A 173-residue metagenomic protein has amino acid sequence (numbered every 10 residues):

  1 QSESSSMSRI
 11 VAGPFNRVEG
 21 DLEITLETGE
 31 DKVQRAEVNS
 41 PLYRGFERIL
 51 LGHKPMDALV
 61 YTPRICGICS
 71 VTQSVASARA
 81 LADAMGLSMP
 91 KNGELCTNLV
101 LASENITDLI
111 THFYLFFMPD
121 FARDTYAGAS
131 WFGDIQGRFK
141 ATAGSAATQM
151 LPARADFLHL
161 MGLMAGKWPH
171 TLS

Functional and structural regions predicted by a protein language model:
E3-S173: Catalytic cofactor-binding cores of redox enzymes
